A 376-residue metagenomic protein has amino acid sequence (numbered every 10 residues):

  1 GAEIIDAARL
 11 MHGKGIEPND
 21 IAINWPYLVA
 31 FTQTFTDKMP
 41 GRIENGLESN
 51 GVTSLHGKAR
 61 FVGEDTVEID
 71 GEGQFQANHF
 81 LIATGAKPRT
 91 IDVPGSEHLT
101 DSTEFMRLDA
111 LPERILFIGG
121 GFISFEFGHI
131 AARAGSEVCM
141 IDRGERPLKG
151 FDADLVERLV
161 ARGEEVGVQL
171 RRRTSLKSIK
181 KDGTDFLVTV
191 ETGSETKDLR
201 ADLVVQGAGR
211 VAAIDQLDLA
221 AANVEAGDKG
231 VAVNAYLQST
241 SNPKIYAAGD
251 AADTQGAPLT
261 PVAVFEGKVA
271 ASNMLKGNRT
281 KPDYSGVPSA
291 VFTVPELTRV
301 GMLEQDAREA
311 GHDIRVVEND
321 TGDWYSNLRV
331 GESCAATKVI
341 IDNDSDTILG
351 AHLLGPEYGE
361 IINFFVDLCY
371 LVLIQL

Functional and structural regions predicted by a protein language model:
G1-I4, N278, F292-L303, R308-L376: Flexible, glycine-rich terminal cap/loop adjacent to redox cofactors in electron-transfer oxidoreductases
G1-L111, G144-L148, A153-L155, R162-V166 (+4 more regions): Glycine-rich flavin
T53-H56, R60-I69, A134-A235, E309: A Rossmann-like FAD-binding core segment of flavoenzymes
T53-L55, T100, Q169-R171, Y246 (+1 more regions): General small-molecule cofactor/ligand-binding pocket signal
G57, T90-I91, E126, L148 (+6 more regions): Glycine/Thr-rich phosphate-binding loops of Rossmann-like dinucleotide-binding domains
A59, F75-G85, F117-I118, V138 (+4 more regions): Short hydrophobic core segments
T84-E137, I141, V166, L170 (+2 more regions): Glycine-rich dinucleotide-binding loop and its adjacent helix/turn
S96-P112, D198-K276, F364: FAD-site-proximal beta/loop scaffold in flavoenzymes
